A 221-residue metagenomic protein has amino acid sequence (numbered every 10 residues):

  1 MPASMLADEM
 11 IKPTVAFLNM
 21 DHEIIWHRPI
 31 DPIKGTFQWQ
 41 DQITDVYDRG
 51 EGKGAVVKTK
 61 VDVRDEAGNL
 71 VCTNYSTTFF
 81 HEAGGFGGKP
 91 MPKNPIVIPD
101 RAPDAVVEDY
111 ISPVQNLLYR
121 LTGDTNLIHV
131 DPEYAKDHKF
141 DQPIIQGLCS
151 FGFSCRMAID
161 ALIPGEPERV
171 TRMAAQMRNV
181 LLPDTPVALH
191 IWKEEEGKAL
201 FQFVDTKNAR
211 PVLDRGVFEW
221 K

Functional and structural regions predicted by a protein language model:
M1-D45, D141, S150-H190, K198: Hydrophobic beta-strand-centered segment that forms part of the acyl-chain substrate-binding groove
D21-V107, L181-D184, A188-K221: HotDog/MaoC-like acyl-thioester-processing domains
E66, T78-I145, I159: Catalytic strand-loop segment that frames the active site of acyl-thioester-processing enzymes
H138, T171, V204-D205: Short flexible/disordered coil segments
